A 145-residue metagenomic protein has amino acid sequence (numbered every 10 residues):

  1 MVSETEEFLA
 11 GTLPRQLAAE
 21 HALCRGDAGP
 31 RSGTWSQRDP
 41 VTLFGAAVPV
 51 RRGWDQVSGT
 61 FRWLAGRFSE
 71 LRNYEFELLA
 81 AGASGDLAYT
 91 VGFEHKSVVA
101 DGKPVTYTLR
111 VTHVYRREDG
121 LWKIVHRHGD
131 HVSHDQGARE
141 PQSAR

Functional and structural regions predicted by a protein language model:
M1-Q37, Q136-R145: Short, low-complexity N-terminal intrinsically disordered segments enriched in polar/charged residues
T5-L13, A28-S84: A solvent-exposed, acidic/Ser-Thr-rich amphipathic alpha-helical stretch
F61, E75-A81, F93-K96, L109-R116 (+1 more regions): Hydrophobic/aromatic beta-strand elements that line small-molecule binding cavities or substrate pockets in beta-rich
E70, S97-V105: Short, cysteine-centered beta-strand-loop-beta hairpins and adjacent loop/turn segments enriched in charged/polar
E77-A83, G129-D135, P141-R145: Glycine-rich beta-strand-turn "strand-cap" elements at beta-sheet edges
G82-S84, V99-D101, R117-L121: Flexible loop/coil segments at beta-strand boundaries within sensory signal-transduction domains
T106-A138: Short beta-strand edge/turn micro-motifs at domain boundaries
